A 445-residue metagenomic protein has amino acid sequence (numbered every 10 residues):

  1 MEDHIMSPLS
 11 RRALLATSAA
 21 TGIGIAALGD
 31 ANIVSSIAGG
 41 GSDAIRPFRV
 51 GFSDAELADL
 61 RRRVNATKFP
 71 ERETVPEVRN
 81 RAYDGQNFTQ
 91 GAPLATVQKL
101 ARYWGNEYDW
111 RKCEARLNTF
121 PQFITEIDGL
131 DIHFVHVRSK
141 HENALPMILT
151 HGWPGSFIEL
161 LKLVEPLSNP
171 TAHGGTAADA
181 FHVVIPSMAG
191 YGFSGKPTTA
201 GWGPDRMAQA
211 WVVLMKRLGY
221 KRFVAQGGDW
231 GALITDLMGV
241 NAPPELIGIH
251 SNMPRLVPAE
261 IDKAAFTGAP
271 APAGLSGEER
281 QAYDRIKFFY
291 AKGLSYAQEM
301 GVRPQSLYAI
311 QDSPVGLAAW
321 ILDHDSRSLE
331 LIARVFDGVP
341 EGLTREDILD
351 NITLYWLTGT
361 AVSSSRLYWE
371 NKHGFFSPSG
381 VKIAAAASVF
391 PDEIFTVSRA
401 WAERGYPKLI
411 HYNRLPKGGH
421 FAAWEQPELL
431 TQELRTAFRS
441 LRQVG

Functional and structural regions predicted by a protein language model:
E2-T21: N-terminal secretory signal peptides and thylakoid transit peptides that target proteins across membranes
A13, L28-L57: C-terminal segment of N-terminal export signals and the immediately downstream linker at the start of the mature
E56-R138, D347, W356, V362-G374: Non-catalytic accessory segments flanking enzyme active sites
W110-K112, G175, M188-W202, D236: Glycine-rich "HGGG/HGxG" loop immediately N-terminal to the catalytic nucleophile of the alpha/beta-hydrolase
A144-G152: Short beta-strand element of the alpha/beta-hydrolase
R206-F223: Conserved acidic catalytic loop of the alpha/beta-hydrolase fold
R222-D262: Conserved hydrolase catalytic core segment
E299-G445: C-terminal subdomain of alpha/beta-hydrolase-fold enzymes, centered on the catalytic histidine and its supporting
